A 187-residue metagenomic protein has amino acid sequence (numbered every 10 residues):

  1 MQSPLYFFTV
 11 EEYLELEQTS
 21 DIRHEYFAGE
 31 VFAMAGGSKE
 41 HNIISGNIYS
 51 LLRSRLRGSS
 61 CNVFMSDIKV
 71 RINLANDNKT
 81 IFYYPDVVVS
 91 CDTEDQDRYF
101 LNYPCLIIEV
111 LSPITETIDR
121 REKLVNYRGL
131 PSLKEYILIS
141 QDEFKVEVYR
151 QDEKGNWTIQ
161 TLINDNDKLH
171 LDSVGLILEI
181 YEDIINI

Functional and structural regions predicted by a protein language model:
M1-I187: Gly/Pro/Ser/Thr-rich low-complexity, intrinsically disordered segments predominantly at protein N-termini
